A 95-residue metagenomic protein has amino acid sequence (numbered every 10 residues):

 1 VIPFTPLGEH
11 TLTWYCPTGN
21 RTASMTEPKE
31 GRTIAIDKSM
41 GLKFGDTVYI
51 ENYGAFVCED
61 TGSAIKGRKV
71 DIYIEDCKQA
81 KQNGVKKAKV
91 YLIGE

Functional and structural regions predicted by a protein language model:
V1-E95: Solvent-exposed, well-ordered loop and adjacent helix/strand elements within mature globular domains that form
